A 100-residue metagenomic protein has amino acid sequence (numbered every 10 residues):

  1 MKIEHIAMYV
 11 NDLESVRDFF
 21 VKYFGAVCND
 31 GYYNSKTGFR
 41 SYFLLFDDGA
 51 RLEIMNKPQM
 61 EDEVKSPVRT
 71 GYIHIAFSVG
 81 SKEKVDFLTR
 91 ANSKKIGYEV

Functional and structural regions predicted by a protein language model:
M1-I3, T37-F39, D47, V68-Y72: Short, solvent-exposed coil/turn segments
M1-R17, Y72-F77: N-terminal beta-strand motif that seeds the catalytic metal site of vicinal oxygen chelate
Y9-R51: Core segments of cupin and vicinal oxygen chelate
N11-E14, I75-V100: Vicinal oxygen chelate
F20, N56, T89: Short, flexible helix/strand-to-coil boundary loops that buttress conserved ligand/catalytic motifs in alpha/beta
D30-Y32, N56-Q59: Short, well-ordered turn and helix-capping elements at secondary-structure junctions
D47-R51, Q59, G80-V85: Short, charged/polar surface micro-motifs in flexible loops or helix N-caps
M55, E61-S78: Helix-adjacent hinge/juxtasegments
